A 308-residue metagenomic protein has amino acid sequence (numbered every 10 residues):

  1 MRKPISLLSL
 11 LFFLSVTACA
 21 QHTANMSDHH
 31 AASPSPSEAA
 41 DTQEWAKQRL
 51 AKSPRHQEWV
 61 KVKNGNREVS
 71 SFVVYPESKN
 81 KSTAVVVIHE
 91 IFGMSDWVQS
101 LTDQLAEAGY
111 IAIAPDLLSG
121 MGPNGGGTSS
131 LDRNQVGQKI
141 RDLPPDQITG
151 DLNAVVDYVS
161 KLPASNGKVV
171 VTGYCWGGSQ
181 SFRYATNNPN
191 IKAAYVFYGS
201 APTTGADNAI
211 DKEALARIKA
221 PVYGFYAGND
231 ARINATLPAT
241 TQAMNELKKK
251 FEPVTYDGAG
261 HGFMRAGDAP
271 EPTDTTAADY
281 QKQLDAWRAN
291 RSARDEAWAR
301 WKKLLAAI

Functional and structural regions predicted by a protein language model:
N25-S53, W59-K161, D274-A286: Serine-hydrolase catalytic machinery in alpha/beta-hydrolase-like enzymes
Y158, K168-V170, A193-Y195: Residue in the alpha/beta-hydrolase core beta-strand immediately N-terminal to the catalytic nucleophile
P163-Y174: Alpha/beta-hydrolase fold nucleophile elbow
G173-G177, S181: Gly/Ala-rich beta-loop-alpha elbow adjacent to hydrolase catalytic centers
N190-S200: A conserved short beta-strand
I218, G224-Y226: Short beta-strand/loop motif that positions the catalytic acidic residue of the alpha/beta-hydrolase fold
G228-N234, H261-G262: Acidic catalytic loop of the alpha/beta-hydrolase fold
K250-I308: C-terminal catalytic histidine-bearing segment of alpha/beta-hydrolase fold enzymes
